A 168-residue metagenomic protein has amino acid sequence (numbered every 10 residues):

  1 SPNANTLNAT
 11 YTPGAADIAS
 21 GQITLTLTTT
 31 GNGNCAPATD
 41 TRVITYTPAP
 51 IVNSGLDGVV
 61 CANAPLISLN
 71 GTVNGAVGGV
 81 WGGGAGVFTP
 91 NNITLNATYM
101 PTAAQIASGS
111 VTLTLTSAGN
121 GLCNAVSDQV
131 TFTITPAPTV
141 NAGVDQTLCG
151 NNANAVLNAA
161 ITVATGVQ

Functional and structural regions predicted by a protein language model:
S1-Q168: Extracellular low-complexity Ser/Thr/Asn/Gly-rich intrinsically disordered segments
